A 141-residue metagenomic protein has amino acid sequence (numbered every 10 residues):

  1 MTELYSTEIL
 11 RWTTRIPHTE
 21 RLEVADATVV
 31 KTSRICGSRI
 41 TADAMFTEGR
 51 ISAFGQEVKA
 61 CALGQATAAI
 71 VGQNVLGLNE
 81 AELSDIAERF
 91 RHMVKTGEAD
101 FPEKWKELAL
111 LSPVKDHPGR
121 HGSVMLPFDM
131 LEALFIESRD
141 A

Functional and structural regions predicted by a protein language model:
M1-E20, L78-A141: C-terminal binding/interaction regions
W12-V58: Structured beta-strand/loop patches that form or line metal/cofactor-binding pockets in enzymes
A60-Q65: Short, thiol/selenol-centered motifs that function as redox-active sites or metal-ligating centers
T67-N79: Alpha-helical support elements that line or immediately flank enzyme active sites and cofactor-binding pockets
